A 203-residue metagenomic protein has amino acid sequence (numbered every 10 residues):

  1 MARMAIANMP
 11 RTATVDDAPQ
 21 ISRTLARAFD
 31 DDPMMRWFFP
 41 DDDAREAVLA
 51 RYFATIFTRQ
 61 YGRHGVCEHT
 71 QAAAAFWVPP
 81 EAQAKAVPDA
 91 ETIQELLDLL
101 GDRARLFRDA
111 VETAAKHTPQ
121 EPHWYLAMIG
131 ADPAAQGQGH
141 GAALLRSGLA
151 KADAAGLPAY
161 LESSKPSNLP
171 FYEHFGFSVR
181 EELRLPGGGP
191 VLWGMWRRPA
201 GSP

Functional and structural regions predicted by a protein language model:
M9-R23, R27: A short beta-loop-alpha structural element at the N-terminal edge of CoA-dependent acyl/N-acetyltransferase catalytic
D32-A54: Conserved GNAT-fold acetyl-CoA-binding loop/helix
V48-T70, P119-Y125: A short helix-loop-beta-strand connector motif used in the catalytic cores of GNAT acetyltransferases and, in some
H69, A74-D132, Q136, P186-P190: Conserved acyl-donor/pantetheine-binding loop and adjacent beta-alpha core of acyl/acetyltransferases and related
P122-W124, K151-S164: Conserved GNAT acetyl-CoA-binding A-motif
G137-A150, H174: Conserved acetyl-CoA-binding loop-helix of GNAT-fold acetyltransferases
A142, A154-G156, K165-E182, G188: Conserved active-site alpha-helix within GNAT-family acetyltransferase domains
L157, L161-P166, L185-P203: C-terminal "cap" of GNAT-fold acetyltransferases
